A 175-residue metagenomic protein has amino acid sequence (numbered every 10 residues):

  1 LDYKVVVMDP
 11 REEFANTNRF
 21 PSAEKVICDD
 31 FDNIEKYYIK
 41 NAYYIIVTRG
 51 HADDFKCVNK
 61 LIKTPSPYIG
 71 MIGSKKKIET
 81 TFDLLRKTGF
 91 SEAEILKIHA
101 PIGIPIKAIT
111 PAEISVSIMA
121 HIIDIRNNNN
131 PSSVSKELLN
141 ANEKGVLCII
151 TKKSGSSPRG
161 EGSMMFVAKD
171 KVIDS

Functional and structural regions predicted by a protein language model:
L1-D9, T17-E24, K77, L84-R86 (+1 more regions): Segments forming oxygen-rich coordination pockets for charged ligands
L1-T48: A solvent-exposed beta-alpha-beta segment
V5-V7, V26, P65-I72, S91-I98: Short hydrophobic/aromatic-enriched beta-strand-loop microsegments
Y43-R49, N59-L84: ADP-ribose/adenylate-binding Rossmann-like module
I45, I69, I118, D170-K171: Hydrophobic structural packing positions in well-ordered secondary structure
V47-T48, I72, H99-P101, I149-T151: Short beta-strand segments
H51-F55: Beta-loop-alpha module in the N-terminal Rossmann-like domain of NAD(P)-dependent dehydrogenases, especially those
I72-L138: Adenosine-phosphate binding glycine-rich loop
